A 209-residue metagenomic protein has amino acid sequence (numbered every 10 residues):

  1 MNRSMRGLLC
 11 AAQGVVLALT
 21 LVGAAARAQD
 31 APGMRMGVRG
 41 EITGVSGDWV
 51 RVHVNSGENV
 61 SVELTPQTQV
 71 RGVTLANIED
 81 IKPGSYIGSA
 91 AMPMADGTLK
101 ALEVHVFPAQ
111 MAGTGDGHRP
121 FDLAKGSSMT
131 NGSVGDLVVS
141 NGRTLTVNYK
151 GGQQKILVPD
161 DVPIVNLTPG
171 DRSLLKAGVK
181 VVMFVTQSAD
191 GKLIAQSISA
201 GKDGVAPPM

Functional and structural regions predicted by a protein language model:
N2-R6, Q13, L19-M209: Short, flexible, surface-exposed loop segments at domain boundaries
